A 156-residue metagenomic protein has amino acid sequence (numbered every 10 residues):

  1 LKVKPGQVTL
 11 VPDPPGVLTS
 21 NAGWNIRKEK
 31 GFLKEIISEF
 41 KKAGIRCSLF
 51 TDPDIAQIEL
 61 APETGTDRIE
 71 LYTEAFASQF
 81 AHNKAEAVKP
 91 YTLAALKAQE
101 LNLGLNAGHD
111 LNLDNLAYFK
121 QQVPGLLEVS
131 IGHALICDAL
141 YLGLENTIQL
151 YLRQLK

Functional and structural regions predicted by a protein language model:
L1, I26-S48, K84-A107, L113 (+2 more regions): Alpha-helix-loop-beta-strand connector modules within alpha/beta enzyme cores
L1-E29: Glycine/small-residue-rich loop that forms an oxyanion/phosphate-binding "nest" at active or ligand-binding sites
L1-K2, D54-T64, A107, L111-L126: Catalytic cores of alpha/beta
Q7-T9, G44-F50, D67-E70, N102-N106 (+2 more regions): Structural preference for beta-strand elements that scaffold enzyme active sites
L10-V17, R68-F80, P124-L144: Glycine-rich phosphate-binding active-site loops on the catalytic face of alpha/beta enzymes
P15, R46-A98: Histidine/lysine/aspartate-rich catalytic loop segments that bind and position anionic ligands
S20-A22, E59-P62, F80-K84, A117-F119 (+1 more regions): Short, well-ordered secondary-structure micro-motifs
A22, N83-K84, D138-K156: C-terminal helical cap(s) of enzyme catalytic domains, especially alpha/beta-barrels
